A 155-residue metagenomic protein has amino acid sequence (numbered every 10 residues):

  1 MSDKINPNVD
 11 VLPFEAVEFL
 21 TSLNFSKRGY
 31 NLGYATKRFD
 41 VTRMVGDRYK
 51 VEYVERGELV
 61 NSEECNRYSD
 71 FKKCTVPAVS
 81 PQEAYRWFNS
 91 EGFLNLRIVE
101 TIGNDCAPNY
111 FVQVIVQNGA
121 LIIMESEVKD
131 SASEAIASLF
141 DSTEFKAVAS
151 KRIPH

Functional and structural regions predicted by a protein language model:
S2-V9: Terminal, regulation- and interaction-focused segments at domain boundaries
V9-E15: Long, hydrophobic N-terminal alpha-helical segment
P13, T75, P81, K129-A132 (+1 more regions): Short, intrinsically disordered, low-complexity terminal segments
A16-I123: N-terminal segment of the canonical double-stranded RNA-binding domain
M124-H155: Ampiphathic alpha-helical segments that act as solvent-exposed interaction surfaces
